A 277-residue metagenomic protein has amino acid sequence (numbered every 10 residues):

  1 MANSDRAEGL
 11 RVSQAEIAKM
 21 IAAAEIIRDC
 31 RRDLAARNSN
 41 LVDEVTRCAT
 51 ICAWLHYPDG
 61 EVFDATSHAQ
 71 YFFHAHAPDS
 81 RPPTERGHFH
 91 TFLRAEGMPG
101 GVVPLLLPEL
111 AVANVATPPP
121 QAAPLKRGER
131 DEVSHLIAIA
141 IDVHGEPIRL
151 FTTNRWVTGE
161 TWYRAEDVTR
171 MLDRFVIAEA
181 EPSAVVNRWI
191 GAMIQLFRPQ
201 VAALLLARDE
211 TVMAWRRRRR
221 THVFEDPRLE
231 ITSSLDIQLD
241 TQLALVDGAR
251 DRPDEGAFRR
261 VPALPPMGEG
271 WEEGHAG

Functional and structural regions predicted by a protein language model:
M1-A65: N-terminal domain-onset segments
D5, P124-K126, I141, G270-E273: Compositionally biased, low-complexity repeat tracts
R11, F89, A140, P147 (+3 more regions): Compositionally biased, intrinsically disordered low-complexity regions
Y57, H74, E273-A276: Short amphipathic alpha-helical "recognition" segments used for binding
G60-I148: Aromatic- and glycine-enriched beta-alpha-beta binding-site module
L110-P227: Conserved binding-pocket/active-site segment within a compact domain
A184-G277: Long, compositionally biased interface segments
